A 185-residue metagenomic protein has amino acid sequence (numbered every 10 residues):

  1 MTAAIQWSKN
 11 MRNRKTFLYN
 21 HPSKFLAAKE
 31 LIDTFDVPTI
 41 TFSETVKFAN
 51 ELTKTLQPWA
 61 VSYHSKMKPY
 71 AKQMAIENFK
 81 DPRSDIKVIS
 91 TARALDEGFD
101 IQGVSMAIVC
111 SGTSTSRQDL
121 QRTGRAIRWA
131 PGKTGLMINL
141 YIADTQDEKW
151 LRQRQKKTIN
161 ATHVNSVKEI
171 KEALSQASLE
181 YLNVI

Functional and structural regions predicted by a protein language model:
M1-I5: Inter-lobe connector of SF1/SF2 helicase motors
Q6-T55: Conserved interdomain hinge at the start of the Helicase C-terminal
P38-F99, Q118-L120: Conserved helicase ATPase core of P-loop NTP-dependent helicases/translocases
S43, H64, S111, N139-A143: Short beta-strand/turn micro-motifs composed of small residues that flank or help shape donor/cofactor-binding pockets
L52-T55, W150-N160: Short, aromatic/basic amphipathic alpha-helical patches
V88-T91, D96-T113, Q118-D119, T134-L140: A short beta-strand element within the Helicase C-terminal
R125-K156: Conserved segment of the helicase C-terminal RecA-like domain
V164-I185: Long, largely alpha-helical accessory region at the distal end of helicase-like NTP-driven motors
